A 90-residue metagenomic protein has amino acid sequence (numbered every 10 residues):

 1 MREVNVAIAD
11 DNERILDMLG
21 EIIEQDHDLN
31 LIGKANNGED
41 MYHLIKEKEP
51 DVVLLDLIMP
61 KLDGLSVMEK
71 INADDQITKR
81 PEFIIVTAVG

Functional and structural regions predicted by a protein language model:
D10, D56: Active-site residues of response regulator receiver
N12-L16: Short acidic/polar segment at the start of the alpha1 helix of CheY-like receiver
D17-E24: Charged docking surfaces used in two-component/phosphorelay signaling
D28-N36, L44: Short hydrophobic/Thr-rich beta-strand motif most characteristic of the beta2 strand and flanking loop of CheY-like
N37-D40, D63-E69: Acidic catalytic/metal-coordinating carboxylates
K48-L54: Active-site beta3 strand of CheY-like receiver
M59: Receiver (REC) domain active-site loop signature in two-component systems and cognate sites in sensor histidine kinases
